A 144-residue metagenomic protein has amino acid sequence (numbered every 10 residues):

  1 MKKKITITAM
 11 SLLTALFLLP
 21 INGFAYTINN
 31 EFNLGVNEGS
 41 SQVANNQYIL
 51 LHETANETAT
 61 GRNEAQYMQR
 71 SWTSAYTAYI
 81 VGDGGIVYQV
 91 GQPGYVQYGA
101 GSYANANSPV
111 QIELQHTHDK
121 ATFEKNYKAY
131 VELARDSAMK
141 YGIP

Functional and structural regions predicted by a protein language model:
K2-A106: N-terminal catalytic cores of peptidoglycan-degrading enzymes
N107-P144: Long, well-ordered alpha-helical scaffolding segments within enzyme catalytic domains, especially pronounced
